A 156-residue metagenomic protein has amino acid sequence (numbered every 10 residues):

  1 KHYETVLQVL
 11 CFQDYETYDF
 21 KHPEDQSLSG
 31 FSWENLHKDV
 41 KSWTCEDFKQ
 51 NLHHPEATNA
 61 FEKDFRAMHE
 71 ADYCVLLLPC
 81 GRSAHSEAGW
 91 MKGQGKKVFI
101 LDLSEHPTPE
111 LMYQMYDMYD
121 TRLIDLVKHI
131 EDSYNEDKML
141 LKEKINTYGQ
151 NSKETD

Functional and structural regions predicted by a protein language model:
K1-D156: Conserved catalytic or regulatory cores that recognize and/or transform ribose-phosphate-containing ligands
